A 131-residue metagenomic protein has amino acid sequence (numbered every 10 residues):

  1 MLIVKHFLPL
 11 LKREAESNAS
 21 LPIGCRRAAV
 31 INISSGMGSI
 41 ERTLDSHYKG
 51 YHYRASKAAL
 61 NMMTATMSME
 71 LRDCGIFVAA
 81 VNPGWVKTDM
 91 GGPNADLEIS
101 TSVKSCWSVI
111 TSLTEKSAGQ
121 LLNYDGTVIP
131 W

Functional and structural regions predicted by a protein language model:
K5-R72: Catalytic loop of short-chain dehydrogenase/reductase
A29-I31, C74-A79, Q120: Rossmann-like NAD(H)/NADP(H) cofactor-binding core
S39, P83-D89: Short, flexible catalytic-loop segment of classical short-chain dehydrogenase/reductase
A58-A65, M69, I76-A79, G84 (+2 more regions): A generic structural signal for well-ordered alpha-helical surface patches
T64, T88, A118: Ser/Thr-centric signal marking residues that sit in or immediately flank functional binding/regulatory motifs
D73-C74, E115: Intrinsically disordered, low-complexity regulatory regions enriched in Ser/Pro/Gly/Thr and acidic residues
A80-P83, G92-W131: C-terminal helical subdomain
